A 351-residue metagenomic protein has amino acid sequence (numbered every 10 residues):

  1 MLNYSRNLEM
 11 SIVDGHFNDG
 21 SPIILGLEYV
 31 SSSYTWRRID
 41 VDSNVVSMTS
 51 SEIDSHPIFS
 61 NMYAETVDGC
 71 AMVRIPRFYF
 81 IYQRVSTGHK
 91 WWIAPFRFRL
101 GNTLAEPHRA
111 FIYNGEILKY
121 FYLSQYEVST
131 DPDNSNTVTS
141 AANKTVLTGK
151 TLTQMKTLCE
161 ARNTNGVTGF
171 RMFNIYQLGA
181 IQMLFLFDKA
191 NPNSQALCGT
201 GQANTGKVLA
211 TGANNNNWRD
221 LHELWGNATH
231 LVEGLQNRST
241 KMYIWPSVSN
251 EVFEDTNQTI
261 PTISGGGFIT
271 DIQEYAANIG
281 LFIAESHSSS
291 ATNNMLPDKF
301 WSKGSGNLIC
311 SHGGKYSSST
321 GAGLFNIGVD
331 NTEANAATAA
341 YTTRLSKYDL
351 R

Functional and structural regions predicted by a protein language model:
M1-S21, R344-R351: Enriched but not universal
S11-P76, F80-Q83, F170, N217: GGW-centered surface loops in extracellular recognition modules
I39, S51, E65, A71-G115 (+3 more regions): Carbohydrate-recognition beta-sandwich/jelly-roll modules in extracellular/periplasmic carbohydrate-active proteins
I39-S43, V85-L100, P132-K150, G323-V329: Short, polar loop/linker segments at the starts of domains and inter-domain junctions
D68-G69, F98-L224: Short aromatic-cysteine micro-motif
F78-I81, E127-T130, G234-Q236, Y348-R351: Acidic glycine-/aspartate-rich tracts in secreted/extracellular proteins
Y176-G179, T200, V208-T211, N215 (+2 more regions): C-terminal, surface-exposed recognition/capping segments
R238-V248: A short, polar/charged loop-to-alpha-helix boundary motif
